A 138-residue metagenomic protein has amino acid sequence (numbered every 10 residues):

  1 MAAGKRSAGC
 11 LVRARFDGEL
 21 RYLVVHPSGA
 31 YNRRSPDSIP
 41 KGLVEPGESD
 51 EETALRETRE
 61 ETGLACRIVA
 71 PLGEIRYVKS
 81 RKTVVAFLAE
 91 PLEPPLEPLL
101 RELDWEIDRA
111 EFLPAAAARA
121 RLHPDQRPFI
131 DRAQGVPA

Functional and structural regions predicted by a protein language model:
M1-I39, C66, A70: N-terminal strand-loop-strand
G42-R132: Unchanged
G135: Short, well-ordered alpha-helices that flank and scaffold nucleotide-derived cofactor binding pockets
